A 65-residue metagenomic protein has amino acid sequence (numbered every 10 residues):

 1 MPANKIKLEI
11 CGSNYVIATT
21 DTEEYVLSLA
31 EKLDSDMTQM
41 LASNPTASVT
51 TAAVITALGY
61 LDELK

Functional and structural regions predicted by a protein language model:
M1-A52, K65: N-terminal globular core domains of eukaryotic regulatory proteins
